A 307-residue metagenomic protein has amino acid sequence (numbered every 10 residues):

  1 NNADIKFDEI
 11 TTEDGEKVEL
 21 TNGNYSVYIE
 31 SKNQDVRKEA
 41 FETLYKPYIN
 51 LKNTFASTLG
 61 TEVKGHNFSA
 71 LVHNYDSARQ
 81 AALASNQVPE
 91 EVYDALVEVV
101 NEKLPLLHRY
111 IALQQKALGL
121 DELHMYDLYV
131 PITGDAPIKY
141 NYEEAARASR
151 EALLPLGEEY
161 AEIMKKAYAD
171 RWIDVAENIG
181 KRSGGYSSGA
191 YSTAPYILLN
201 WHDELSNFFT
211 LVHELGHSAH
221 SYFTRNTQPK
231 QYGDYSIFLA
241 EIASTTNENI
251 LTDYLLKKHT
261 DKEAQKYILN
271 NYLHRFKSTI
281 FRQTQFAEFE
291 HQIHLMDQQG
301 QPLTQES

Functional and structural regions predicted by a protein language model:
N1-E91, V99-E102, E151-A152, L156-E159 (+1 more regions): His/Asp/Glu-rich acidic catalytic environments and adjacent acidic regulatory segments
N74, H202-T224, S244, N249 (+1 more regions): Active-site recognition of the HExxH zinc-binding catalytic motif
A78-E159: A metal-dependent hydrolase signature that marks the N-terminal structural subdomain at the beginning of catalytic folds
D135-Y140, I173-T193: Catalytic zinc-binding patch centered on the HExxH motif and its immediate surroundings that defines zinc-dependent
P137-Y142, P155, A190-V212: Short pre-active-site segment immediately N-terminal to the catalytic Zn-binding motif
E151, P155-E162, G185-S188, H217 (+3 more regions): Conserved helix-loop functional segments at active or binding sites
Q231-A243, R275, Q305: Active-site metal-coordination segments of metallo-dependent hydrolases
D253-S307: Long, amphipathic alpha-helical stalk/connector segments used for oligomerization, subunit docking, or mechanical
